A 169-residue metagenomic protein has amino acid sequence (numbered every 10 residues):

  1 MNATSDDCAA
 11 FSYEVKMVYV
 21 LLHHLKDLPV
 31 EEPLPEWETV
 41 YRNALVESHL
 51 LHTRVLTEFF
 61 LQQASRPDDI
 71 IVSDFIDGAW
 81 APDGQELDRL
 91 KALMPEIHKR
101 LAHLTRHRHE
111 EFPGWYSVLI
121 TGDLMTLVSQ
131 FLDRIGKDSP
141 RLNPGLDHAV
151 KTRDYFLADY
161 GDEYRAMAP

Functional and structural regions predicted by a protein language model:
M1-E47, S65-P169: Acidic, Ser/Thr/Gly/Pro-rich intrinsically disordered interaction regions
R42-L61: Short, well-structured hydrophobic secondary-structure segments
